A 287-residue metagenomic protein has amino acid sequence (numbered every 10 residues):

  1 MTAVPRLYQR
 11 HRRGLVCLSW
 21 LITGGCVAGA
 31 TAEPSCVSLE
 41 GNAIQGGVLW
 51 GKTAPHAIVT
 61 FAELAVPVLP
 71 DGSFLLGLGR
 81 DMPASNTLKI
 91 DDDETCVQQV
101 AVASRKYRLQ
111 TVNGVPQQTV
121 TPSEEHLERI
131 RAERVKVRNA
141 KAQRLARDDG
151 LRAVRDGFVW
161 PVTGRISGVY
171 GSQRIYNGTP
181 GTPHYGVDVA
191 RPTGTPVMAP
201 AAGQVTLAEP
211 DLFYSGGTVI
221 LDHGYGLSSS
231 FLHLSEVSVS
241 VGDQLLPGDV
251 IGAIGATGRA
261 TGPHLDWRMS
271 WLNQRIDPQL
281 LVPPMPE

Functional and structural regions predicted by a protein language model:
V4-L18: Bacterial N-terminal signal peptides that target proteins for export
T23-G29: N-terminal signal peptide c-region/cleavage motif recognized by signal peptidases
A32-R105: Ser/Thr-rich low-complexity repeats and stalk/linker segments
Q99-S215: Surface-exposed, glycine-biased beta-strand/turn segments
V169, P192, A208, L234-V237 (+1 more regions): Residue-level recognition of beta-strand microenvironments
P196-L207, V239-I254: Short, well-structured beta-strand-loop connectors
P200-S238, P263-R268: Zn2+-dependent peptidoglycan hydrolase active-site motif and core
G217-H223, L227, D243-P286: Conserved, short, structured surface segments that act as functional micro-motifs
